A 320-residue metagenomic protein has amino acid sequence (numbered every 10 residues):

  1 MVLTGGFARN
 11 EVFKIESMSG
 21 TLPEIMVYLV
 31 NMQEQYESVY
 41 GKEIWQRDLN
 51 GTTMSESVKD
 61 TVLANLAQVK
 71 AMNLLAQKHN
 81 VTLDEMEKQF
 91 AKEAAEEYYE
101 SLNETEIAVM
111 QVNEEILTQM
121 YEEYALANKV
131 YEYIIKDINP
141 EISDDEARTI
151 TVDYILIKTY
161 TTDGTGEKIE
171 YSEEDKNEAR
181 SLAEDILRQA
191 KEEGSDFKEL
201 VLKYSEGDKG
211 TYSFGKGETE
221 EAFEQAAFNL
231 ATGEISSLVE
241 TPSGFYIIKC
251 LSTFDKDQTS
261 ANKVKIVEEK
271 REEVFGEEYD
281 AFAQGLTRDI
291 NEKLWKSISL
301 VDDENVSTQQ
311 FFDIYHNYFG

Functional and structural regions predicted by a protein language model:
M1-N10, S17-G20, D48-G320: Peptidyl-prolyl cis-trans isomerase
V12-V39: Periplasmic POTRA and POTRA-like interaction domains that precede and scaffold membrane channels/assemblies
K42: Basic, Lys/Arg-rich alpha-helical nucleic-acid-recognition elements, primarily the DNA-binding modules of transcription
